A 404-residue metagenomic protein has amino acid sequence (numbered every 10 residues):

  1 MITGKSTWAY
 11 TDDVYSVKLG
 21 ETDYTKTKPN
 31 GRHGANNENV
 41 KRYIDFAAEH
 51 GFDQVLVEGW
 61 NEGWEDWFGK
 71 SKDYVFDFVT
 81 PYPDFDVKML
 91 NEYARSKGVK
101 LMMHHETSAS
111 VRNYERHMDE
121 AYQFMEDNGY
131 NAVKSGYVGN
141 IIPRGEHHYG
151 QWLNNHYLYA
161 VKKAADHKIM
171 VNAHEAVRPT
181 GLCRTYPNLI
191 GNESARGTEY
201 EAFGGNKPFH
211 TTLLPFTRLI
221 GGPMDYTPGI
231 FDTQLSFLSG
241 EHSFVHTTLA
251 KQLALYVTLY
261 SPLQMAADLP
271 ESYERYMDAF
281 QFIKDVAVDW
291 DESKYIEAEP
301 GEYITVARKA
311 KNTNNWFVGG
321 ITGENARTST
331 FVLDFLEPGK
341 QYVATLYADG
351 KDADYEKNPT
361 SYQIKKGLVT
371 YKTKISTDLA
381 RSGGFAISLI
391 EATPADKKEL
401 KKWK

Functional and structural regions predicted by a protein language model:
M1-S96, H105, G384-I387: Conserved structural scaffold segments of CAZyme catalytic domains across common CAZy folds
A47, V171, T258, V318: Conserved, mostly hydrophobic/aromatic
G59-F244, T248: Aromatic- and carboxylate-enriched substrate-binding clefts and catalytic-loop regions of carbohydrate-active enzymes
K168-E175, A202-F203, Q264-Y276, E292-K294 (+1 more regions): Acidic/polar loop patches that form or flank catalytic/metal-binding clefts of enzymes that bind anionic ligands
E271-F317, D352-N358: Glycan-recognition and catalytic regions of carbohydrate-active enzymes
P300-V343, F385-S388: Carbohydrate-binding surface patches
L346-K372: Solvent-exposed beta-strand/loop surfaces of large extracellular or lumenal domains
K366-K404: C-terminal beta-strand-rich structural cap/linker in extracellular carbohydrate-active enzymes
